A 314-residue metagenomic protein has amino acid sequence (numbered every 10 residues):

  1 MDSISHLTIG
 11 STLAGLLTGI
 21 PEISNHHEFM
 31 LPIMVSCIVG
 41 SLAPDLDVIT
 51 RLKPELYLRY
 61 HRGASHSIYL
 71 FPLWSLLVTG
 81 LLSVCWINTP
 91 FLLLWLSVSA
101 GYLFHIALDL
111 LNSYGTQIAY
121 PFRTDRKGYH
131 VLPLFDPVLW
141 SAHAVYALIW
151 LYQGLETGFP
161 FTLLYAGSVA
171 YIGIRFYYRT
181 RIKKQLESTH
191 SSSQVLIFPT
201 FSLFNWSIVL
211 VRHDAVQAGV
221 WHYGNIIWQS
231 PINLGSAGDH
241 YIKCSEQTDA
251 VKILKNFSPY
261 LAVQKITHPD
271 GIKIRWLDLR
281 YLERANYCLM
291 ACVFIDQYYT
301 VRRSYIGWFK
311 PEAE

Functional and structural regions predicted by a protein language model:
M1-T200, V209-H213, Q217: N-terminal membrane-targeting hydrophobic helices
S188-E314: C-terminal regulatory/interaction regions
